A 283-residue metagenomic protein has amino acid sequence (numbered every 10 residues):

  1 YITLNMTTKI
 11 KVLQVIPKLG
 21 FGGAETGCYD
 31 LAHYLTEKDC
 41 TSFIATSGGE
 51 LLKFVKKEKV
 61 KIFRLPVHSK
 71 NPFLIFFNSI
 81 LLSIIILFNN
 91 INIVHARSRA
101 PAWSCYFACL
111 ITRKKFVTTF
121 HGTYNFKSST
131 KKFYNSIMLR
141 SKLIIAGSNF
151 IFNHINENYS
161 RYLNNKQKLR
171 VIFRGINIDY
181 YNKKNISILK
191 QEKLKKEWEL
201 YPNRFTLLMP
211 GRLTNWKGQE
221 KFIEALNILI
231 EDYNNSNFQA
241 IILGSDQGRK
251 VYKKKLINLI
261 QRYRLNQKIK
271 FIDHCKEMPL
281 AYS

Functional and structural regions predicted by a protein language model:
K9-I10, Q14-G22, T26-F73, N156 (+2 more regions): N-terminal strand-loop element at the rim of the active site of nucleotide-sugar-dependent glycosyltransferases
E25-D30, F205-E231, K254: A conserved mid-protein helix/loop that constitutes part of the nucleotide-sugar donor-binding site
I44-E50, I176, P210, Q239-K254: Glycosyltransferase donor-sugar binding loop
F73-I80, K115-V117, G122-S141, N153-R161: Nucleotide-sugar donor phosphate/pyrophosphate-binding loop at the beta->alpha transition of glycosyltransferases
A96-A102, F120: Short His-centered aromatic/hydrophobic patch
S141-V171, I176-K183: A short, active-site helix/loop in glycosyltransferases that binds the activated sugar's phosphate group
Y159-S160, N182-E199, K255-N258: A short helix/loop element that forms part of the nucleotide-sugar donor recognition site in Leloir-type
Q239, G248-K253, L265-K276, A281: Active-site donor-binding acidic/aromatic loop of nucleotide-activated sugar and phosphosugar transferases involved
